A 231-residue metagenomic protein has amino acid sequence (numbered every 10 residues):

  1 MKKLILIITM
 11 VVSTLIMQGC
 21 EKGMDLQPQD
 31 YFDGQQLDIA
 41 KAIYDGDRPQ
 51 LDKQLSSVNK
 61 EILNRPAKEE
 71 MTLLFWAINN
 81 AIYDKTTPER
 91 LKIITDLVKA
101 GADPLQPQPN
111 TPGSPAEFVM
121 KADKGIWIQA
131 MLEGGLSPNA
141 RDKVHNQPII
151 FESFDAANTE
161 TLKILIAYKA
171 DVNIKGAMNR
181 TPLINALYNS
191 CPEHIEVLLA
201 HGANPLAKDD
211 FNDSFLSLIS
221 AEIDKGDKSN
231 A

Functional and structural regions predicted by a protein language model:
M1-L4: Positively charged n-region of N-terminal signal peptides that target proteins for export
I7-L15: Bacterial N-terminal signal peptides
Q18-G19: C-terminal motif of bacterial Sec signal peptides marking the signal peptidase cleavage site
M24-F32: TPR-adjacent "capping" and linker segments in tetratricopeptide-repeat scaffold/adaptor proteins
Y31-I39, N64-A81, P107-F118, R141-I150 (+2 more regions): Ankyrin-repeat boundary/"N-cap" motif
K41-G46, W76-E89, F118-K124, E152-N158 (+2 more regions): Ankyrin repeat A-helix N-terminal signature
Q50, E89, I93, I126-W127 (+3 more regions): Conserved ankyrin/ankyrin-like repeat signature
L55-I62, I93-D103, Q129-S137, K163-D171 (+1 more regions): Ankyrin repeat domain, specifically the short helix-to-loop turn at the C-terminus of the second helix of each repeat
